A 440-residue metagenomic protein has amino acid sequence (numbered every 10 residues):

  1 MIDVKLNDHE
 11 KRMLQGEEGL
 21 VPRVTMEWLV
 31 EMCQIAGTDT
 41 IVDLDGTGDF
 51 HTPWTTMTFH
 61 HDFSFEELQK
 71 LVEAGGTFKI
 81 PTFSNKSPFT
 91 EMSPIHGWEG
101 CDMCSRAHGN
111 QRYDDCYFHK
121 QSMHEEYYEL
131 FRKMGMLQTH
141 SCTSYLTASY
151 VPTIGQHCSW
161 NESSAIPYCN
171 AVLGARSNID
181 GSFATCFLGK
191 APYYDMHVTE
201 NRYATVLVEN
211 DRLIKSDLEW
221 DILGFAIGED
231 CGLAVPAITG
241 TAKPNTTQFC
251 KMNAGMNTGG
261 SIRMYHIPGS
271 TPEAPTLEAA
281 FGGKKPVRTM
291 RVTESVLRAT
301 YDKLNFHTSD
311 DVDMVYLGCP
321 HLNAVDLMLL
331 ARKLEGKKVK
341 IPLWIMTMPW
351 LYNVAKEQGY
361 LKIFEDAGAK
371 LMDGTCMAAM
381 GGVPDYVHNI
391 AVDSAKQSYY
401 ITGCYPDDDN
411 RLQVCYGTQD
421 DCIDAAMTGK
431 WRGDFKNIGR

Functional and structural regions predicted by a protein language model:
M1-R440: Non-transmembrane, aqueous-exposed alpha-helical and coiled segments at domain scale
